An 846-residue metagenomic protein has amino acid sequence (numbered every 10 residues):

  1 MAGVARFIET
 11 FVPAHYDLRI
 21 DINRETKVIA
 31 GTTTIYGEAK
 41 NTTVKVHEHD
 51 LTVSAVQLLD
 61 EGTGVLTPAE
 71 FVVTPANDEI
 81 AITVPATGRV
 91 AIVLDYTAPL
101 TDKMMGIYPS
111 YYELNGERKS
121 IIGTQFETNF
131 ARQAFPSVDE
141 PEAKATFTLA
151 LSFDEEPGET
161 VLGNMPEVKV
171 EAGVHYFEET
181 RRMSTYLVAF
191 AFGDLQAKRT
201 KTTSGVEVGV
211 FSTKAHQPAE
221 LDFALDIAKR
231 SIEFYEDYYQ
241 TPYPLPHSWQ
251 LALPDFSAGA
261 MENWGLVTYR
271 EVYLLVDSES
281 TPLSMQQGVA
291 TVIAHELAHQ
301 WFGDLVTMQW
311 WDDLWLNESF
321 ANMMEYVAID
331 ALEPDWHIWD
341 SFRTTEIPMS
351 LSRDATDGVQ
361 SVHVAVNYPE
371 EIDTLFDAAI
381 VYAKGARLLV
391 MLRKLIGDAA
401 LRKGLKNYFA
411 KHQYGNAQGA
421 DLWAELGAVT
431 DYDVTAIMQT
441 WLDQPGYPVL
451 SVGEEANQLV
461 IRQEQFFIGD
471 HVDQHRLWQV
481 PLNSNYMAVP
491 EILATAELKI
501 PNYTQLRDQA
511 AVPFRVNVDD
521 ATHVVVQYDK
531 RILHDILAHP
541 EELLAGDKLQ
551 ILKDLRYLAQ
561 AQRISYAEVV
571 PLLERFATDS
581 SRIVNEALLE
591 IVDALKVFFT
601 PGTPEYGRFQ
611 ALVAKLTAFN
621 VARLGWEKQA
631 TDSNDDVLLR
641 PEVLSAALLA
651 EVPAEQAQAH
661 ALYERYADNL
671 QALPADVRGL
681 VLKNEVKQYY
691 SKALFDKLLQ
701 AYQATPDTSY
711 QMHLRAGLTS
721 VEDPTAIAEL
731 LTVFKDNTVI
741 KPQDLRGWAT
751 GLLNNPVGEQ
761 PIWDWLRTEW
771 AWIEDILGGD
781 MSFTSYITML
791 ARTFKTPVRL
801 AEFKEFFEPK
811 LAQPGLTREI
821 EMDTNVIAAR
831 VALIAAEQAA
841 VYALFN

Functional and structural regions predicted by a protein language model:
M1-P246, V272, D277, Y368 (+10 more regions): Acidic/His-enriched low-complexity segments
F11-A14, M104-Y108, T180-G193, D226 (+15 more regions): Short, mixed-charge, low-aromatic patches
E48, I293, L718: Small/polar loops that bind or transfer phosphate-bearing groups
V53, F177, V210-V472, A594 (+5 more regions): Hydrophobic alpha-helical and helix-loop surface patches within well-folded domains that function as non-catalytic
G62, E117, K201-G205, V267-T268 (+2 more regions): Short alpha-helical hairpin
P109-Y111, L162-K169, A191-Q196, L283-S284 (+4 more regions): Short intrinsically disordered coil segments
Q125, A150, K198, A298 (+5 more regions): Non-catalytic accessory/interaction domains
